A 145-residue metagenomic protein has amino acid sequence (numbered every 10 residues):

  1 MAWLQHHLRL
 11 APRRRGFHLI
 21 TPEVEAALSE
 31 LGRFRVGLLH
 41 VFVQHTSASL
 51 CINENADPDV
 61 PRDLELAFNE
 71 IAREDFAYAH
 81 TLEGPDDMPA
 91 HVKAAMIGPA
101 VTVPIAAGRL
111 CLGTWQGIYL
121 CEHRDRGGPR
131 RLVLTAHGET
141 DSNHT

Functional and structural regions predicted by a protein language model:
M1-T145: Active-site histidine-anchored catalytic micro-motif
